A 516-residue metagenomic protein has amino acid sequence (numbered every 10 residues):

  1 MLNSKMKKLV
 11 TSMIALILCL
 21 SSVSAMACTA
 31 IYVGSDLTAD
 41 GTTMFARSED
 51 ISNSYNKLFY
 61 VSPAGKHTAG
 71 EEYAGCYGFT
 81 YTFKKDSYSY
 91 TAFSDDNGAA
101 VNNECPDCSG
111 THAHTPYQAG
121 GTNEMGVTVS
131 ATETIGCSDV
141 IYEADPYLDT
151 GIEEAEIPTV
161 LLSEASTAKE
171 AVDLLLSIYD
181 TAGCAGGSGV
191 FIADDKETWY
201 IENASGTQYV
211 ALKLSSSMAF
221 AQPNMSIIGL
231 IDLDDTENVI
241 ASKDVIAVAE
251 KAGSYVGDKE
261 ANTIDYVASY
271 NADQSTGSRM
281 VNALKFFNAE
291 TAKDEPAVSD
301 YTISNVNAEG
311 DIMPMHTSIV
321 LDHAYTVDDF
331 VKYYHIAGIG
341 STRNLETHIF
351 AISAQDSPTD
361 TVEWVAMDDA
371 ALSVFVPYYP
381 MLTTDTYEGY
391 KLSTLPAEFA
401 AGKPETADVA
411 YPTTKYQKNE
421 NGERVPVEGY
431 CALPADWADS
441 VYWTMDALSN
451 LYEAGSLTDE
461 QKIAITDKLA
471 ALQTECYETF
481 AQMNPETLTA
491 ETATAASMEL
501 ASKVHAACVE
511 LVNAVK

Functional and structural regions predicted by a protein language model:
L2-M13: Bacterial N-terminal signal peptides that target proteins for export
L20-A27: Sec-dependent signal peptide cleavage junction
C28-E153, L174-D300, V320: A contiguous strand-loop segment
N123-A144, W364-L372, L392-D408: A glycine-rich, hydrophobic loop/mini-helix early in the fold
P158-E164: Short, well-ordered beta-strand elements within core beta-sheets of diverse protein domains
P296-A400: Long, well-ordered mid-to-C-terminal structural blocks that present hydrophobic/aromatic surfaces
A370, P380-K516: Charged low-complexity "KEKE/polyampholyte" interaction tracts
